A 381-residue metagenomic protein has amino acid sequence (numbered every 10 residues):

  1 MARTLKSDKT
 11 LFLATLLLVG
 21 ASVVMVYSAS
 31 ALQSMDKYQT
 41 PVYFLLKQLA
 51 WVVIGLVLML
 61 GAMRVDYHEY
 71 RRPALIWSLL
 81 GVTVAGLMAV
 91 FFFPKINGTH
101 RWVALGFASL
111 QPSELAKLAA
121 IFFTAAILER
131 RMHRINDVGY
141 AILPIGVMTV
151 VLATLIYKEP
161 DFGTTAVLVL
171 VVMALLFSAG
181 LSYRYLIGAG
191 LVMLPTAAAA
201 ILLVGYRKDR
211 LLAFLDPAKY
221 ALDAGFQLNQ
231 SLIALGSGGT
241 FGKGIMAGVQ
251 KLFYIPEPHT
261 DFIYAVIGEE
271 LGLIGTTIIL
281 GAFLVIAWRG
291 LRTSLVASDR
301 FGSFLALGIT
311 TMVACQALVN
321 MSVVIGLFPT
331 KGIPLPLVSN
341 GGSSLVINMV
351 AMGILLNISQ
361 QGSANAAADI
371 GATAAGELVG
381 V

Functional and structural regions predicted by a protein language model:
M1-L16: N-terminal membrane topogenic signal
F12-G20, V24-S28, M35-Q227, A265-V323 (+2 more regions): Hydrophobic alpha-helical transmembrane segments of multi-pass inner membrane proteins, especially in bacterial systems
A14, G20, G326-A368: Transmembrane alpha-helices of multi-pass inner-membrane enzymes
T99, A104-F107, G225, F253 (+2 more regions): Active-site-proximal inter-transmembrane loops
G106-A116, K158-P160, G239, K243-G244 (+1 more regions): Glycine/serine-rich anion-binding loops at beta->alpha junctions that coordinate negatively charged ligand groups
D161-A166, K243-G248, P258-T260, T277 (+3 more regions): Transmembrane helix boundary and interhelical junction motifs in multipass membrane proteins
G239-I274, A297, F301: Long extracytoplasmic/lumenal interhelical loops at the membrane interface of multi-pass membrane proteins
